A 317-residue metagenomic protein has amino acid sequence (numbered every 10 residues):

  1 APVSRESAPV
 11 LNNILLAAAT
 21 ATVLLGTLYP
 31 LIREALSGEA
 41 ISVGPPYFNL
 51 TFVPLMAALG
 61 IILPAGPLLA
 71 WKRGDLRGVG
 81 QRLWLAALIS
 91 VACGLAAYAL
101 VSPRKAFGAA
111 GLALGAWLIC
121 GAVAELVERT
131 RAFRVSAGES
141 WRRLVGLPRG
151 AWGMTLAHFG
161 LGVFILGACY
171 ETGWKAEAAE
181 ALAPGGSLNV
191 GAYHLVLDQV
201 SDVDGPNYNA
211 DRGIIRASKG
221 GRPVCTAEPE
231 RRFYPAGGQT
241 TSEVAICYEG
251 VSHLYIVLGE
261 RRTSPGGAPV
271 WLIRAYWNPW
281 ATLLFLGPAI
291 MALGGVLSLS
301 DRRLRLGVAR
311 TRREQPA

Functional and structural regions predicted by a protein language model:
A1-A317: Solvent-exposed, non-transmembrane regions of integral membrane proteins
